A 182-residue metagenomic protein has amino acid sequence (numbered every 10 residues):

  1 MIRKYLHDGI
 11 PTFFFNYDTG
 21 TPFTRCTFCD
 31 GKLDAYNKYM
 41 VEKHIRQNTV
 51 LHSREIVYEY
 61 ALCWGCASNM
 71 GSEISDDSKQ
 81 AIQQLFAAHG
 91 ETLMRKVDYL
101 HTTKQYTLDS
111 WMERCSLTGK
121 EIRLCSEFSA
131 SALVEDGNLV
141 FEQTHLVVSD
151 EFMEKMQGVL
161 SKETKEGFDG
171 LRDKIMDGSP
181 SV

Functional and structural regions predicted by a protein language model:
I2, D8, Y17-P22, K38 (+5 more regions): Positively charged, low-complexity terminal tracts and the immediately adjacent first secondary-structure elements
I2-F15, E42-V50, T92-K104, S131-A132: Short Cys/His-rich Zn2+-coordinating modules
H7-P11, N37-K38, K96-V97, G119 (+3 more regions): Intrinsically disordered, low-complexity regions
G20-E55, D109-L146: Short recognition patches in nucleic-acid-associated and regulatory proteins
I45-V50, K79-T92, D136-L139, T164-M176: Short amphipathic alpha-helical linker/capping segments at the junctions of internal repeats and modular domains
S53-Q83, V140-G167: Short metal-binding segments enriched for Cys and/or His
Y58, I74-M112: Surface-exposed beta-loop interaction hotspot
E121-V182: Structured core of small recognition/catalytic domains
